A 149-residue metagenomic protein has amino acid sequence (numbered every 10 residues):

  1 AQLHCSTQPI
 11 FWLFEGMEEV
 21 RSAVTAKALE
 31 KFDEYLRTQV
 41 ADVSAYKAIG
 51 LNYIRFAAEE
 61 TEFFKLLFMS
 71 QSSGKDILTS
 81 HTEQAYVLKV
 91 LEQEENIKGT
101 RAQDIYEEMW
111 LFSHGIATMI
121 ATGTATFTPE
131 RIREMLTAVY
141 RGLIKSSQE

Functional and structural regions predicted by a protein language model:
A1-E19: Helix-turn-helix
H4, L29, D33, R37 (+4 more regions): Short amphipathic alpha-helical interface segments enriched in basic and hydrophobic/aromatic residues, used as
T7-Q8, F32, L36, K65-F68: Membrane-helix exit/interface motif
F14, E18-A28, L67, Q71 (+1 more regions): Alpha-helical DNA-contacting segments of helix-turn-helix folds
S22-A48, T82, Y86-Q93: Amphipathic alpha-helical linker/stalk segments
A23, L36-E62, G99, Y106-M109: Hydrophobic alpha-helical connector segments
F63-L66, L111-T128, G142-E149: Amphipathic C-terminal alpha-helical segment
S72-N96, Q103-E108, E134-K145: Amphipathic alpha-helical packing segments from all-alpha helical-bundle domains
